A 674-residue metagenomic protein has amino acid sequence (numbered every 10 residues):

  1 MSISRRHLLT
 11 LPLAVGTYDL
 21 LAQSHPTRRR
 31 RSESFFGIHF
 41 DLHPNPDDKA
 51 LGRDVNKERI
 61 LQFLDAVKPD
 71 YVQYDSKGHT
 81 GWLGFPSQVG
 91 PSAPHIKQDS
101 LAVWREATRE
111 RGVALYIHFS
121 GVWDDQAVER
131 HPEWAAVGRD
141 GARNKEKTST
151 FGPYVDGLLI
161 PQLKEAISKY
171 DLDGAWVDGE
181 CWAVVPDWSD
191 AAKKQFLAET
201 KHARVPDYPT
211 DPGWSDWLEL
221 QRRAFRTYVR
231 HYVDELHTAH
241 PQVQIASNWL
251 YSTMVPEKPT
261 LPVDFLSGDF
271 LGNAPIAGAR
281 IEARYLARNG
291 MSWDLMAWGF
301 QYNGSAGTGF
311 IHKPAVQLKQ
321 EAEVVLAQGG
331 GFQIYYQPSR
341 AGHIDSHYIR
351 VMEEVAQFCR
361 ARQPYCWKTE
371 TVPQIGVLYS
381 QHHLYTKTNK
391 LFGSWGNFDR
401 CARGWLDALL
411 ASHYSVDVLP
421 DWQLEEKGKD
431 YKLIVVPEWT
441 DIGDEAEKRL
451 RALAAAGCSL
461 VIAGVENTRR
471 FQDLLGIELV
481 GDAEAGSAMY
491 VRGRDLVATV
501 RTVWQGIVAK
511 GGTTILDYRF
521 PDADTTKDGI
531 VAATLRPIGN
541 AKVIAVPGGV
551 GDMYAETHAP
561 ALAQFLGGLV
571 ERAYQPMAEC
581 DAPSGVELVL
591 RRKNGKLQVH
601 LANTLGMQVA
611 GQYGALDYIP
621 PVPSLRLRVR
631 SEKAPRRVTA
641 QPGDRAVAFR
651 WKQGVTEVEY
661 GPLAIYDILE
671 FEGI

Functional and structural regions predicted by a protein language model:
M1-V15: N-terminal secretory signal peptides and thylakoid transit peptides that target proteins across membranes
H25-G81: N-terminal structural segment of carbohydrate-active enzymes
S32, F63, Q98, W104 (+3 more regions): Carbohydrate-binding surfaces of carbohydrate-active enzymes
D48-V67, V89-R109, T227, R400 (+1 more regions): Aromatic- and glycine-enriched glycan-recognition loops and surfaces that form the carbohydrate-binding subsites
V67-S100, W123-E133, P186-D187, V255-F265: Aromatic-lined carbohydrate-binding/catalytic grooves of carbohydrate-active enzymes
F85-H95, W123-E146, D178-D207: Aromatic- and acidic-residue-enriched segments that line the glycan-binding/catalytic groove of carbohydrate-active
I117-Y170, T210-S215: Active-site-adjacent "subsite" loops/lids of carbohydrate-active enzymes
Y154-W249: Active-site neighborhood of glycoside hydrolase catalytic domains
